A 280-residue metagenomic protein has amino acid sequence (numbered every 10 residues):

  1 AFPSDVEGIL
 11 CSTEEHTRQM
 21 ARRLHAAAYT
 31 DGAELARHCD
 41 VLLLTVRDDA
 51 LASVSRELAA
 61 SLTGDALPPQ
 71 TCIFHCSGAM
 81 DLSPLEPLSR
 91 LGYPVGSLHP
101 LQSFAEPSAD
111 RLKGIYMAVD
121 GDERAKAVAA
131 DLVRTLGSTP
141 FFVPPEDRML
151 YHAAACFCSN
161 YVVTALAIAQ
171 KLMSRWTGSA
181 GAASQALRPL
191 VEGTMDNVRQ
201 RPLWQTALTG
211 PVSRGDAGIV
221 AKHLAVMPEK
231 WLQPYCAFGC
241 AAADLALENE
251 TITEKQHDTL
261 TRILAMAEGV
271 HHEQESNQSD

Functional and structural regions predicted by a protein language model:
F2-L24: NAD(P)-binding Rossmann-fold cofactor-contacting core
E7-C11, I73-C76, M117-D120: Short, hydrophobic beta-strand segments that form beta-sheet elements in well-ordered domains
L10, L43, A155-C158, V162 (+3 more regions): Amphipathic, non-transmembrane alpha-helical scaffold segments
E14, R23-A109: Rossmann-like NAD(P)(H) cofactor-binding subdomain of soluble oxidoreductases
H16, M20-R23, L88-Y93, A109-Q200 (+1 more regions): Internal alpha-helical scaffold of NAD(P)-dependent oxidoreductase catalytic cores
R199-H257: Interdomain hinge/lid region at the active-site interface of Rossmann-like NAD(P)-dependent oxidoreductases
M227, A246-D280: NAD(P)-dependent dehydrogenase/reductase Rossmann-like domain
